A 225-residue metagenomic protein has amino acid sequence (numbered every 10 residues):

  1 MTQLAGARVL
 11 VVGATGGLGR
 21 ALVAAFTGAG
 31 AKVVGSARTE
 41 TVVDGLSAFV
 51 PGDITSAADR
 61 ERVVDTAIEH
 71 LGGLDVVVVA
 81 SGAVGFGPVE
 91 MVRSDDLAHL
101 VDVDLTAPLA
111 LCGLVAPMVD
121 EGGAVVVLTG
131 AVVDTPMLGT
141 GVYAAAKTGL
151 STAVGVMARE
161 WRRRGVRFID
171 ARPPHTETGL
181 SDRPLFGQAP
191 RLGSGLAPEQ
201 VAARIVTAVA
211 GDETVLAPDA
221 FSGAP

Functional and structural regions predicted by a protein language model:
T15, V23: N-terminal Rossmann NAD(P)H-binding glycine-rich loop of SDR-like oxidoreductase domains
A29-V43: Conserved glycine-rich Rossmann-like NAD(P)H-binding loop of the short-chain dehydrogenase/reductase
A80-F86: Conserved NAD(P)H cofactor-binding loop of Rossmann-fold oxidoreductase domains
P88-V89, D96-V101: Substrate-binding pocket helix/loop in short-chain dehydrogenase/reductase
C112-G113, G155: A short, exposed helix-loop element centered on a Lys and neighboring polar residues
A124-G149, V154-G155, R159-R162, H175: Catalytic loop of short-chain dehydrogenase/reductase
V166, D170-A171, Q188-P225: C-terminal helical subdomain
